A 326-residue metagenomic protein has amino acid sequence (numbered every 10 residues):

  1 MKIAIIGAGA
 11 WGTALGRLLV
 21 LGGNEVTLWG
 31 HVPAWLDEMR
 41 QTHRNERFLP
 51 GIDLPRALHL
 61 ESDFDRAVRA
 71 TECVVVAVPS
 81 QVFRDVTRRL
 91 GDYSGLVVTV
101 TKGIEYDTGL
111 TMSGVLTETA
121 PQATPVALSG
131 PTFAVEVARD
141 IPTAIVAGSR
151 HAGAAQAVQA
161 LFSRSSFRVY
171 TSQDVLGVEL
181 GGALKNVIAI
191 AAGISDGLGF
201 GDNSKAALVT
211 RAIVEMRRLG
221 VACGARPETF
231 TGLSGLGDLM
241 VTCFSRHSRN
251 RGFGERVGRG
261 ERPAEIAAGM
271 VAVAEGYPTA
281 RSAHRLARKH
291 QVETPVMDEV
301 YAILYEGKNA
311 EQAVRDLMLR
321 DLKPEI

Functional and structural regions predicted by a protein language model:
M1-I52, H59-S62: NAD(P)+-binding Rossmann beta1-loop-alpha1 motif at the extreme N-terminus of oxidoreductases
L54, L60-P142, V158: Rossmann-like NAD(P)(H) cofactor-binding subdomain of soluble oxidoreductases
V82, V115, T119-A123, P142-T229: Internal alpha-helical scaffold of NAD(P)-dependent oxidoreductase catalytic cores
T99, T124-S129, V169-Q173, G232 (+1 more regions): General beta-strand structural signal in soluble alpha/beta enzymes
K185, A189-D196, V221-T231, G235-I326: NAD(P)-dependent Rossmann-like dehydrogenase/reductase catalytic/cofactor-binding core
